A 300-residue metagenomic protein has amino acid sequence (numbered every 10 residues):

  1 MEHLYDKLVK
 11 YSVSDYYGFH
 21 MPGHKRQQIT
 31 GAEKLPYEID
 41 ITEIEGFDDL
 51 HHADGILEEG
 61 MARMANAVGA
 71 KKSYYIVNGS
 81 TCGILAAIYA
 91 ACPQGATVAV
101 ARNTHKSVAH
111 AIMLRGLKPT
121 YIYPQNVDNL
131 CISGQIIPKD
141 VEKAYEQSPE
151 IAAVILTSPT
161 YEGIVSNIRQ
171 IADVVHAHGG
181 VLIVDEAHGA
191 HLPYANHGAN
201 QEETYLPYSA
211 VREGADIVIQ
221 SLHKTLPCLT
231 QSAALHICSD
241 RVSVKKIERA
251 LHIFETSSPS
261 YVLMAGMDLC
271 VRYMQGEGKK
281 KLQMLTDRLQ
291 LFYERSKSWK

Functional and structural regions predicted by a protein language model:
M1-G55: N-terminal "arm"/small-domain region of PLP-dependent enzymes with the aminotransferase-like
L4-V9, G31, H52, A67-A70 (+1 more regions): Conserved PLP-enzyme active-site core in the AAT-like
P22-H24, I76-G79, A101: Acidic/polar N-terminal loop/beta-strand segments that form early-domain functional surfaces
Y37-G79: Conserved N-terminal alpha-helix of the aminotransferase class I/II PLP-enzyme fold
